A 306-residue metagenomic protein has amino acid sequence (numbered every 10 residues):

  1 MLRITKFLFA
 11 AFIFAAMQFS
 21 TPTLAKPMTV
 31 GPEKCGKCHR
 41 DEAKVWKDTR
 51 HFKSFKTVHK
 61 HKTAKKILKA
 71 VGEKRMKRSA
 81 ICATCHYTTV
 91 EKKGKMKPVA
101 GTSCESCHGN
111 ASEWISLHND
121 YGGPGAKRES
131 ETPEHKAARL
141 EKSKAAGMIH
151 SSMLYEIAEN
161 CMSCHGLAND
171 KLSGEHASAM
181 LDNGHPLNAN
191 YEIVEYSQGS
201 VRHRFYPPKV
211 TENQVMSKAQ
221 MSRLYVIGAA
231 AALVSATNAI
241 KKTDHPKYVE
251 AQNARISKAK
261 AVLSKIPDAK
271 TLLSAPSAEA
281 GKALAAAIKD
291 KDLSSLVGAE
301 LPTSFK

Functional and structural regions predicted by a protein language model:
M1-F9: Bacterial N-terminal signal peptides that target proteins for export
F14-T23: C-terminal segment of classical bacterial N-terminal signal peptides
K26-K34: Local sequence-structure signature of Cys/Sec-based thiol-disulfide redox active-site neighborhoods
G36-H39, A83, E105, M162: Cys/His/Pro-rich metal-binding microdomains
D41-V71, E91, M96-A100, A111-K306: Primarily the internal scaffold of c-type cytochrome electron-transfer domains, especially repeated/multiheme c-type
V71-T89: Long, well-ordered hydrophobic secondary-structure segments characteristic of membrane-embedded and membrane-proximal
H86, H108, H165: Helix-to-catalytic-loop junction in kinase catalytic cores
